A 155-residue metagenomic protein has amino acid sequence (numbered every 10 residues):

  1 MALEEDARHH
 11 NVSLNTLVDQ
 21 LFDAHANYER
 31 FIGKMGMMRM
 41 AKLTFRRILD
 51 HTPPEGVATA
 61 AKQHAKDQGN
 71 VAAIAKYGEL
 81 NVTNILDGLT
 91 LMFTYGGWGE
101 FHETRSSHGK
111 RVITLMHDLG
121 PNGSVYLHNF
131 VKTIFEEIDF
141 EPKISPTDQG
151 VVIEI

Functional and structural regions predicted by a protein language model:
M1-A7: Short amphipathic alpha-helix starts
H9-V12, F140: Short, well-ordered coil loops that connect the C-terminus of an alpha-helix to the N-terminus of a beta-strand
V12-M35: Short, basic amphipathic alpha-helical segments that act as recognition/interaction helices in nucleic-acid-binding
K42-V112: An N-terminal amphipathic alpha-helical segment
F93-T147: Short, hydrophobic/π-rich interface segment
P146-I155: Beta-rich nucleic-acid/ligand-interaction surfaces
